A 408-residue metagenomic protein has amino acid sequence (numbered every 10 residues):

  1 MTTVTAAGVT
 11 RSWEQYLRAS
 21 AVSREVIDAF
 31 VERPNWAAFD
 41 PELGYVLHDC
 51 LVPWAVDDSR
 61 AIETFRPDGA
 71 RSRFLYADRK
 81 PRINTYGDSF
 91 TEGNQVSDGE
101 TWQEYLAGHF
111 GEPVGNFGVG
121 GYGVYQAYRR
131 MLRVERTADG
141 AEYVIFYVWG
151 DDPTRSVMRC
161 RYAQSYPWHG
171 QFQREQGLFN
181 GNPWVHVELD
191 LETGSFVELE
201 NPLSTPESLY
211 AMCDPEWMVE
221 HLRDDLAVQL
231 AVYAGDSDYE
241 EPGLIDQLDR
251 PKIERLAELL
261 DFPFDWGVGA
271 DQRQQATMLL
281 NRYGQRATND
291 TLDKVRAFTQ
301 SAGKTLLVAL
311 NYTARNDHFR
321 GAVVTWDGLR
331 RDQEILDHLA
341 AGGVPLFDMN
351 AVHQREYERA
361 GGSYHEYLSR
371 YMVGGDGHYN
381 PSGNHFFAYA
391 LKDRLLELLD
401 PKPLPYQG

Functional and structural regions predicted by a protein language model:
M1-T3, E100-H186: Conserved, well-structured beta-alpha core segment at the onset of a catalytic domain
T2-H109, E240-V268, H353-G374: Membrane/wall-proximal cationic-aromatic binding patches
T3, G150-D337, V344, M349-G361 (+3 more regions): Serine-dependent acyl-ester chemistry module
T64-A138, I145, S195-V197, L203-E216: Serine-esterase "nucleophile elbow" of acetyl-processing enzymes
P81, G111-P113, D139-V144, Q300-L307 (+1 more regions): Loop/turn elements at helix/coil->beta-strand transitions in domains of secreted/extracellular proteins
D88, A127, V144, T299 (+2 more regions): Generic structural signal for small/hydrophobic residues in well-ordered secondary structure, especially within
V124, Y128, Q285, N289 (+1 more regions): Short, amphipathic alpha-helical "lid/cap" segments that border enzyme active or binding sites
L368-G408: Histidine-centered active-site loop/cap adjacent to the catalytic His in serine esterases/O-acetyl transfer systems
